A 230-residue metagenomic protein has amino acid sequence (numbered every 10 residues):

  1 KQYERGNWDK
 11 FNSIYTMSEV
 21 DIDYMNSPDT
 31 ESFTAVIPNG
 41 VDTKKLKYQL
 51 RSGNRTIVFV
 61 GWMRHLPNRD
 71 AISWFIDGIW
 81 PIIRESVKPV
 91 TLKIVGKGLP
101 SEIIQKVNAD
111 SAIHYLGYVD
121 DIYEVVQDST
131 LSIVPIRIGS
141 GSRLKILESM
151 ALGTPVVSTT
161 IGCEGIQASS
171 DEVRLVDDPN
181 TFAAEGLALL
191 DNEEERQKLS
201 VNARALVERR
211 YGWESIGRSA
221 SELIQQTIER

Functional and structural regions predicted by a protein language model:
K1-S13: Membrane-proximal helix-turn-helix segments that form the acceptor-binding/catalytic region of lipid-linked
D9, S27, V36-D128: Conserved catalytic-core segment of nucleotide-activated headgroup transferases in glycan assembly
N12, A112, E124-G141, L152-P155: Acidic donor-binding loop of glycosyltransferase active sites
T16-S18, N39, T159: Replace "coordinates the UDP/GDP/TDP-sugar" with "coordinates nucleotide-activated sugar donors
K145-E148, P155-T159: Short hydrophobic beta-strand element within catalytic cores of glycosyltransferases and related nucleotide-activated
T160-L175: Short acidic/histidine- and often glycine-rich active-site loop of Leloir-type glycosyltransferases that engages
V173-N180, A188-E193: Conserved acidic donor-binding segment of nucleotide-sugar-dependent glycosyltransferases
A188, E195-R210, I216-E222: A short, well-ordered alpha-helix in the C-terminal region of glycosyltransferases
